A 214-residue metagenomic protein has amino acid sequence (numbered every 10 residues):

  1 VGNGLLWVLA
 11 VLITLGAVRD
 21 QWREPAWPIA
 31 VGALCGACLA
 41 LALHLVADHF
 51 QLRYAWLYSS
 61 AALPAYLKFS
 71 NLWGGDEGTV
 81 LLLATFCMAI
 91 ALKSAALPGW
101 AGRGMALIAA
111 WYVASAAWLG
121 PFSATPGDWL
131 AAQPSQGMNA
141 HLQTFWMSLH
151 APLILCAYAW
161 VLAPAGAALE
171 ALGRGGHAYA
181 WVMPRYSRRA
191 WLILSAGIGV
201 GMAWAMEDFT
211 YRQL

Functional and structural regions predicted by a protein language model:
V1-G4, L43-G75, P121-A151, A178-Y179 (+1 more regions): Membrane-interface interhelical loops and short amphipathic "cap" helices that link adjacent transmembrane segments
V1-V11, W22-A33, A65-F86, P98-G104 (+3 more regions): Membrane-entry segments of alpha-helical transmembrane domains in multi-pass membrane proteins
G2-G4, G16, G32, G36 (+8 more regions): Residue-identity detector for glycine
V8, L12-G16, G32-A40, C87 (+4 more regions): Alpha-helical transmembrane segments
I13-P28, A40-W56, L72-W73, A91-A101 (+2 more regions): Juxtamembrane membrane-water interface segments of multi-pass membrane proteins, especially cytoplasmic-side
P28-K68, T79-S123: Hydrophobic or amphipathic alpha-helical targeting/insertion segments
P98-L130, A159-A196: Carboxylate/His-rich catalytic cores and anion/metal-binding grooves
